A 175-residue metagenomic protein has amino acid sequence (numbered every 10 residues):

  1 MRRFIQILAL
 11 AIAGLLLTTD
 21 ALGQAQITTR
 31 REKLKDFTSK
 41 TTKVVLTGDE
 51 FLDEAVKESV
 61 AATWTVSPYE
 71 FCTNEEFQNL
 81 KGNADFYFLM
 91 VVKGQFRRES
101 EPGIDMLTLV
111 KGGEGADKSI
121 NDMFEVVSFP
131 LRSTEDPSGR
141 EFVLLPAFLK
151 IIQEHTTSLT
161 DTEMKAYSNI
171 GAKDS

Functional and structural regions predicted by a protein language model:
M1-A9: Bacterial N-terminal signal peptides that target proteins for export
F4, T47, G94, G112-E114: Generic structural motif
I12-L15: Repetitive helical segments and hydrophobic/amphipathic motifs
T18-G23: Sec/Tat signal peptide C-region and signal peptidase I cleavage site
Q24-D36, A116-S175: C-terminal/domain-edge helix-coil "capping" segments
Q24-I104: Start-of-domain marker
P102-D122: Aromatic/basic-lined ligand-recognition segments that form π-stacking hydrophobic pockets flanked by Lys/Arg to engage
